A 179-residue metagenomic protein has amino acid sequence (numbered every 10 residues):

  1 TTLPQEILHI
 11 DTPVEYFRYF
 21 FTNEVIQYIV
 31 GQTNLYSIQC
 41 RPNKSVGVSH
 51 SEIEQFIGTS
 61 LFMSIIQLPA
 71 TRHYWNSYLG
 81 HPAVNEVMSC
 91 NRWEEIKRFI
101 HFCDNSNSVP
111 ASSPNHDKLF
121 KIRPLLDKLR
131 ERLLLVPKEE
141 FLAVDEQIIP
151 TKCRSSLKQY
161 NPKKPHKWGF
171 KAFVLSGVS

Functional and structural regions predicted by a protein language model:
T1-S179: N-terminal initiation segments
